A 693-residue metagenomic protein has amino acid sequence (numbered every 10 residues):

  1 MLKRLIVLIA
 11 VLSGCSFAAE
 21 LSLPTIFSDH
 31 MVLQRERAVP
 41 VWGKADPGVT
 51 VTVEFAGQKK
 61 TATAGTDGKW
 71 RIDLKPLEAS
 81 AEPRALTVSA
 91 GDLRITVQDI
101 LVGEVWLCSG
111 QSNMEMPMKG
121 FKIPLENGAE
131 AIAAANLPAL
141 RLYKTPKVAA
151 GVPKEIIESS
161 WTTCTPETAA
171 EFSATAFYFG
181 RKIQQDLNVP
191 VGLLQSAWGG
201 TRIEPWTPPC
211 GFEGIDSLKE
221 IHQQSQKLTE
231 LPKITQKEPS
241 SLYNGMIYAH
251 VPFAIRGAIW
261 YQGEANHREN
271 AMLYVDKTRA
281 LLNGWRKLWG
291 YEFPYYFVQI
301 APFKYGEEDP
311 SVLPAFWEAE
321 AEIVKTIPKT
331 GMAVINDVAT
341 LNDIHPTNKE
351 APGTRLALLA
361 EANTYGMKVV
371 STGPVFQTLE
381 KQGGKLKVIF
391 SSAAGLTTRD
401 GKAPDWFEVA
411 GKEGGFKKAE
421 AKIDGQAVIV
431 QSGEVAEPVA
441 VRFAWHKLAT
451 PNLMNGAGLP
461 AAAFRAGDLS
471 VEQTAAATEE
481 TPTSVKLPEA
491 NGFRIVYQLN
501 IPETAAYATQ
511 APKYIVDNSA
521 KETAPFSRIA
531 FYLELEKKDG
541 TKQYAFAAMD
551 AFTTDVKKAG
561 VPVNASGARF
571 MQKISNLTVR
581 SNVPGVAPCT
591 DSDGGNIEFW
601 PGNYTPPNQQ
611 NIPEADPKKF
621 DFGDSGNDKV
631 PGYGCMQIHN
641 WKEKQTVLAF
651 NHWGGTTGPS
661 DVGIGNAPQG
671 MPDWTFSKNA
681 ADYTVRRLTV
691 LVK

Functional and structural regions predicted by a protein language model:
L2, Q58-K59, W70, Q572 (+2 more regions): Generic cytosolic/nucleocytoplasmic N-terminal low-complexity/intrinsically disordered segments
R4-S13: Sec-dependent N-terminal signal peptides
V7-L8, T145, F546, K573: General helical structural elements
A19-A477: Cell-envelope and extracellular/periplasmic
A476-K693: Mature extracellular or lumenal effector domains of secreted proteins and single-pass membrane receptors/adhesion
